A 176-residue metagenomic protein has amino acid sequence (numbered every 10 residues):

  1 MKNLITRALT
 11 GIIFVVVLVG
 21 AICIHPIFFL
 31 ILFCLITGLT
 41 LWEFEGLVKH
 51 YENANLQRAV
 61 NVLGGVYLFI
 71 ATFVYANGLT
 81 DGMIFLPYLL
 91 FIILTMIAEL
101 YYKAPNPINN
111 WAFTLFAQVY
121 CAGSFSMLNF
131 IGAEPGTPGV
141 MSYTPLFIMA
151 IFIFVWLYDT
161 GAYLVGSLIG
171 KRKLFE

Functional and structural regions predicted by a protein language model:
M1-E176: Membrane-embedded alpha-helical bundles of polytopic integral membrane proteins
